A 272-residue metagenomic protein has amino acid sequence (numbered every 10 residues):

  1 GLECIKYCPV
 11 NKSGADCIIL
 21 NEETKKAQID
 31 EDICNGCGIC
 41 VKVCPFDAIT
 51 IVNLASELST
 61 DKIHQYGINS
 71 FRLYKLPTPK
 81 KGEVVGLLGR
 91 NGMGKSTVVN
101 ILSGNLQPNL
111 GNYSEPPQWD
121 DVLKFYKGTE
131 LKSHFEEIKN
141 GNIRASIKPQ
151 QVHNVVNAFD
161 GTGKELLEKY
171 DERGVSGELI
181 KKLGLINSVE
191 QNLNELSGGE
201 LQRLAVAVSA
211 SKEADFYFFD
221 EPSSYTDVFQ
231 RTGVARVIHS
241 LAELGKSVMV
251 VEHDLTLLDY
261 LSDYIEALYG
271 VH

Functional and structural regions predicted by a protein language model:
L2-E22, Q28, I39-A55: Iron-sulfur cluster-binding cysteine motifs and their immediate structural context in ferredoxin-like electron-transfer
I63-I68, Y74, Y113-L201, K212: ABC-family P-loop ATPase nucleotide-binding domains
L88-R90: The feature captures the beta-strand-to-loop junction immediately N-terminal to the Walker
V98, V206: Hydrophobic anchor residue at the start of the ABC signature
N192, F219-P222, F229: Walker B catalytic motif
R231-L244: Helical segment within the ABC ATPase nucleotide-binding domain
V251-H253: H-loop/switch region of ABC-family ATPase nucleotide-binding domains
L261-H272: H-loop (His-switch) and adjacent beta-strand-loop-beta switch element of ABC-type ATPase nucleotide-binding domains
